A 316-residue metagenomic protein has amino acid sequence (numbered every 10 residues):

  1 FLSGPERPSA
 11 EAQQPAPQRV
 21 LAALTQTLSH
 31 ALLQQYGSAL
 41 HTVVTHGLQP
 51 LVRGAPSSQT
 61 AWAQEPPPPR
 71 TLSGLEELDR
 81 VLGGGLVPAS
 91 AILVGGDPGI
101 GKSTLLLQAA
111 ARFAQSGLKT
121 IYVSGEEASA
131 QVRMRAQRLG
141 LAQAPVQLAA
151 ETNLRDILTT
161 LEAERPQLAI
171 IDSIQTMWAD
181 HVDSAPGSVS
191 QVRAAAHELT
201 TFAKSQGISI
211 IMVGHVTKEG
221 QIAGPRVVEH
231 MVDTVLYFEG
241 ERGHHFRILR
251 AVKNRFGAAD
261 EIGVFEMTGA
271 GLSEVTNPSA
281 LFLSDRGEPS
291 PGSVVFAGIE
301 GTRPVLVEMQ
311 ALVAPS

Functional and structural regions predicted by a protein language model:
F1-L2, Q18, A22-Q26, A31-Q34: Cys/His-rich short segments
P50-L141, L158, E162: The Walker A/P-loop phosphate-binding site
R53, S57-Q59, Q64, E162-L168 (+3 more regions): Conserved P-loop NTPase
P67-P68, A144-E151, A179-R193: Flexible beta-alpha connector loops of hexameric P-loop NTPases
P98-I100, E126-A130, R138-L141, T152-D156 (+8 more regions): Conserved nucleotide-binding/hydrolysis micro-motifs of P-loop NTPases
K119, P145, R165-L168, Q206-I211: Loop/turn-to-beta-strand initiation segments
S190-I211, H215, T234-R242: Substrate-engagement module of ASCE P-loop NTPases
Q221-H230: Short regulatory helix/loop adjacent to the ATP-binding pocket of P-loop NTPases
